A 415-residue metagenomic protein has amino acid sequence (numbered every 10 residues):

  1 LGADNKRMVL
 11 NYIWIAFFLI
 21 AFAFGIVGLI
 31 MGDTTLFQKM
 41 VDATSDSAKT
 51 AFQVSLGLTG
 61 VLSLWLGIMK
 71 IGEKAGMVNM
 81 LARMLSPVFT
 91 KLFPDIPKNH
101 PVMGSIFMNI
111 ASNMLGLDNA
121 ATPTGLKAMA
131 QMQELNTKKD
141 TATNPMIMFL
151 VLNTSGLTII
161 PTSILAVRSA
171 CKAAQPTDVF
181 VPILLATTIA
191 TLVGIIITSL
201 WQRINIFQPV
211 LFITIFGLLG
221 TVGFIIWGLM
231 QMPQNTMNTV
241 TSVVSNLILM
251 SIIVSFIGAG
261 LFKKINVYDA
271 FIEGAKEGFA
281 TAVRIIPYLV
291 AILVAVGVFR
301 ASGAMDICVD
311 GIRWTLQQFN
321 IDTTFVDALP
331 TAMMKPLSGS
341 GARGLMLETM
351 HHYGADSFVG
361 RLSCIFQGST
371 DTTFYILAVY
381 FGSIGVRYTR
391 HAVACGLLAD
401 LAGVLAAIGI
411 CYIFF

Functional and structural regions predicted by a protein language model:
G2-G60, A166-F299, Q317-F319, H391-F415: Signature of multi-pass transmembrane helix bundles
K6, D42-S45, F52, P101-M103 (+3 more regions): Hydrophobic alpha-helical segments, principally membrane-spanning helices and signal/leader peptides
V9, I13, P97, G104-I106 (+6 more regions): Generic hydrophobic alpha-helical membrane-segment signal
Y12, K39, A51, G67 (+9 more regions): Hydrophobic alpha-helical context, especially transmembrane and signal-peptide helices
L19, W65, K74, M114 (+7 more regions): Short glycine/serine/threonine-biased micro-segments
F37-E134, K263-H352: Membrane-embedded alpha-helical segments and adjacent helix-loop junctions characteristic of multi-pass solute
L56, P97, P209-F212, F358 (+1 more regions): Residue-level signal for secondary-structure boundary elements
A120-A121, A128-R168, A173-R203, L329-F415: C-terminal transmembrane helix pair
